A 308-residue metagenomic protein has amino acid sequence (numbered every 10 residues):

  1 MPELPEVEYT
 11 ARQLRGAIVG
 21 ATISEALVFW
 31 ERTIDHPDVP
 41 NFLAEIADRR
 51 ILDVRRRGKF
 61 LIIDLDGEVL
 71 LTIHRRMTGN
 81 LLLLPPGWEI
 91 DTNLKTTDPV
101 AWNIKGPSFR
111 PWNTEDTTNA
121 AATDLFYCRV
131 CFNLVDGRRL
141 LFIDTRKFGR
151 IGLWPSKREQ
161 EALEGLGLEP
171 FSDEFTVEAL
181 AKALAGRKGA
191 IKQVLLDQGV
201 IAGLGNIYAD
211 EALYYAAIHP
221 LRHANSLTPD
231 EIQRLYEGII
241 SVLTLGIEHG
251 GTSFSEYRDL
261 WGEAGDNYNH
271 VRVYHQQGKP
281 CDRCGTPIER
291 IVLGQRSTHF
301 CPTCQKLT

Functional and structural regions predicted by a protein language model:
M1-T308: Structured catalytic/nucleic-acid-binding cores of DNA maintenance enzymes
